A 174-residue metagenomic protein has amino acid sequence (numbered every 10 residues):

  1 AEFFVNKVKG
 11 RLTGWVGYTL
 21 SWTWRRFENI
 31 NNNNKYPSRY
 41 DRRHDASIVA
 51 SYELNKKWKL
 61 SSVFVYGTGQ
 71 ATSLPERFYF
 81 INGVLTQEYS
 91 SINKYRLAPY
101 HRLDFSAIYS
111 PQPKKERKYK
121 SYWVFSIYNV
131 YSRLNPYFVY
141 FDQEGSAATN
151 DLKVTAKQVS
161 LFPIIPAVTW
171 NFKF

Functional and structural regions predicted by a protein language model:
A1, V8, R42-H44, P99-L103 (+2 more regions): Residues that define the transmembrane beta-barrel architecture of outer-membrane proteins
A1-L74: Gram-negative outer-membrane beta-barrel transporters
F4, S106-I108: Residues within well-ordered beta-strands of beta-sheet-rich folds
V5-K7, S51-E53, R96-A98, E116 (+1 more regions): Sterically constrained small-residue positions within well-ordered secondary structures of folded domains
S21-N31, I81-Y89, S146-D151: Flexible, solvent-exposed coil segments and beta strand-coil junctions, predominantly the extracellular/periplasmic
F27-P37, S90-K94, K153-Q158: Extracellular loop and loop/strand-boundary signature of outer-membrane beta-barrel proteins
K57, Y66-N82, R102, Y109-F174: C-terminal beta-signal and adjacent terminal beta-strands/loops of Gram-negative outer-membrane beta-barrel proteins
E88-Y100, I108: Aromatic-anchored helix/helix-loop segment that forms the rim or "lid" of small-molecule/cofactor binding pockets
